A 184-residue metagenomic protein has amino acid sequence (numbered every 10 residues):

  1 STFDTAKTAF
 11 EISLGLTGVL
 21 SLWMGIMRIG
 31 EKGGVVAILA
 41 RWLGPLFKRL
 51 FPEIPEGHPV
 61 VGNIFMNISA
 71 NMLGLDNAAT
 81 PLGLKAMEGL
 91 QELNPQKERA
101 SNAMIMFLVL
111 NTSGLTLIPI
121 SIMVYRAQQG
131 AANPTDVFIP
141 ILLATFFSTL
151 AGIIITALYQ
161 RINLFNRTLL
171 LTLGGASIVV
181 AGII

Functional and structural regions predicted by a protein language model:
S1, T17, W23, V36 (+9 more regions): Generic ordered-secondary-structure signal
S1-T5, T17, L170-I184: N-terminal transmembrane hairpin
T2-E92: Membrane-embedded alpha-helical segments and adjacent helix-loop junctions characteristic of multi-pass solute
S21-M24, R28, K32, I153 (+3 more regions): Short hydrophobic alpha-helical membrane-anchoring segments
L90-V180: Membrane-core helix-loop-helix motifs of multi-pass transport proteins
